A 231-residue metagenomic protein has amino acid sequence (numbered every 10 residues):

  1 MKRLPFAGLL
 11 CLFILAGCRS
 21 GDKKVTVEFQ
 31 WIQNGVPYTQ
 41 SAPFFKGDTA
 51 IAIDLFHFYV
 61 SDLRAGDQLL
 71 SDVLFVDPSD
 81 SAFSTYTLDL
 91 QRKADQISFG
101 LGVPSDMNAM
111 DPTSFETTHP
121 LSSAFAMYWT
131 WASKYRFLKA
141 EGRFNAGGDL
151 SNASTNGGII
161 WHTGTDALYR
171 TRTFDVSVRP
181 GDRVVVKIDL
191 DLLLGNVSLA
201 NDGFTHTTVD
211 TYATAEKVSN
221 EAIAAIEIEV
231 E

Functional and structural regions predicted by a protein language model:
M1-F6: Bacterial N-terminal signal peptides that target proteins for export
G8-L10: Gram-negative bacterial Sec-dependent N-terminal signal peptides
I14-G17: C-terminal motif of bacterial Sec signal peptides marking the signal peptidase cleavage site
R19-E231: A short, solvent-exposed, low-complexity linear motif enriched for acidic/polar residues with Pro/Gly/Ser/Thr
